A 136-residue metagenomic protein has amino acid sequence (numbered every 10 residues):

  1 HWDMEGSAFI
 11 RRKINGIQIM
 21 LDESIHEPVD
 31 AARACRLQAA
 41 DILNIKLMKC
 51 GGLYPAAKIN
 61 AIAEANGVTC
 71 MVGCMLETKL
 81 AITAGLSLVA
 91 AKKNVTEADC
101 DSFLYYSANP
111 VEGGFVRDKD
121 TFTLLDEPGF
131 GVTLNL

Functional and structural regions predicted by a protein language model:
H1-A81, P110-G113, R117: Catalytic core of soluble alpha/beta enzymes
M75-L136: Flexible C-terminal active-site loop/helix
